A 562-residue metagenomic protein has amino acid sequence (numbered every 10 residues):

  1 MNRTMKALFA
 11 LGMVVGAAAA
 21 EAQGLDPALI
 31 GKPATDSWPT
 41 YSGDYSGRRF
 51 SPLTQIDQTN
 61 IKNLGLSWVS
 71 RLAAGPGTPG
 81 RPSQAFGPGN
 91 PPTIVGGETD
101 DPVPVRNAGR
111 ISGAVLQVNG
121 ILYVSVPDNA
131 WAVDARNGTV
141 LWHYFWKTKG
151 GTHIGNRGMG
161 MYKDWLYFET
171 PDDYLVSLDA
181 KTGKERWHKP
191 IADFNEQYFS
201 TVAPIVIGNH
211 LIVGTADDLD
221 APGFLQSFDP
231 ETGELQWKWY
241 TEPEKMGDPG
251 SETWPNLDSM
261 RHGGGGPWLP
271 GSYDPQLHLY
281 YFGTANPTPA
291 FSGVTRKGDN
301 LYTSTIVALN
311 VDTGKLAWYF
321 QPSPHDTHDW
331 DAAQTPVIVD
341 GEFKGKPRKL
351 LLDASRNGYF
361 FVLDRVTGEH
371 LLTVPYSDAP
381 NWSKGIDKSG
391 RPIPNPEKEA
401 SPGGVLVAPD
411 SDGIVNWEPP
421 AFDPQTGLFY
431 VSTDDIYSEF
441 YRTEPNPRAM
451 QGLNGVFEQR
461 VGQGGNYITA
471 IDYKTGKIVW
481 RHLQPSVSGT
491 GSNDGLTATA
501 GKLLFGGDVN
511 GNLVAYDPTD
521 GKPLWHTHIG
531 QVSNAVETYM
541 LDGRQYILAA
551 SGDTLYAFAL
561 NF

Functional and structural regions predicted by a protein language model:
G24-R71, G75-I94, T241-D248, P392-N395 (+1 more regions): Blade/loop signatures of beta-propeller domains
W38-S42, V105-D128, G151-L175, F199-P222 (+8 more regions): Repeat-blade elements of multi-bladed beta-propeller folds
T54-A192, T499: N-terminal cofactor/phosphate-binding cores enriched in small/glycine residues, especially glycine-rich loops such as
L66, L141-W146, A180-N195, E231-E242 (+6 more regions): Blade-edge beta-strand/turn elements of extracellular beta-propeller and related beta-sheet repeat scaffolds
G89-D101, E244-P267, E342-K344, S383-G413 (+1 more regions): Surface-exposed acidic, glycine/proline-enriched linker/cap segments that occur as 15-30-residue helix-coil
P324-T335, P375-N381, I386, P409-D410 (+2 more regions): Conserved blade-ending motifs and adjacent loop-strand segments that build the rim/top face of beta-propeller domains
T433-D435, R460-K522: Loop/turn-rich, solvent-exposed surfaces of beta-rich toroidal or solenoidal domains
